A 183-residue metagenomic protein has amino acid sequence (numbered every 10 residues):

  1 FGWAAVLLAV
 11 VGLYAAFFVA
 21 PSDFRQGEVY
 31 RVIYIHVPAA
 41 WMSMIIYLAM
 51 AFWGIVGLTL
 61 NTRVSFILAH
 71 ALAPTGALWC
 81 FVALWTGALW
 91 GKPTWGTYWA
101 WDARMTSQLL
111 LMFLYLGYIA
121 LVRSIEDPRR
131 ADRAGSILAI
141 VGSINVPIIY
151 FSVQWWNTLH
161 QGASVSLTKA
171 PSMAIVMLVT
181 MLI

Functional and structural regions predicted by a protein language model:
F1-A5: N-terminal membrane topogenic signal
L7-F24: Alpha-helical transmembrane segments of multi-pass membrane proteins
G27-V37, T94-S107, A131-G135, L167: Non-cytosolic membrane-interface motifs at loop->transmembrane helix junctions
V37, W155-I183: Membrane-interface transmembrane-helix boundary segments in multi-pass integral membrane proteins
P38-W53, L110-V122, M177-I183: Hydrophobic cores of alpha-helical transmembrane segments in multi-pass inner/ER membrane proteins, independent
R63-L78, A131-I140: Interfacial segments of alpha-helical transmembrane regions
T75-V122: Membrane-interface helix-loop-helix modules in multi-pass inner-membrane proteins
G135-F151: Hydrophobic alpha-helical membrane-insertion segments
